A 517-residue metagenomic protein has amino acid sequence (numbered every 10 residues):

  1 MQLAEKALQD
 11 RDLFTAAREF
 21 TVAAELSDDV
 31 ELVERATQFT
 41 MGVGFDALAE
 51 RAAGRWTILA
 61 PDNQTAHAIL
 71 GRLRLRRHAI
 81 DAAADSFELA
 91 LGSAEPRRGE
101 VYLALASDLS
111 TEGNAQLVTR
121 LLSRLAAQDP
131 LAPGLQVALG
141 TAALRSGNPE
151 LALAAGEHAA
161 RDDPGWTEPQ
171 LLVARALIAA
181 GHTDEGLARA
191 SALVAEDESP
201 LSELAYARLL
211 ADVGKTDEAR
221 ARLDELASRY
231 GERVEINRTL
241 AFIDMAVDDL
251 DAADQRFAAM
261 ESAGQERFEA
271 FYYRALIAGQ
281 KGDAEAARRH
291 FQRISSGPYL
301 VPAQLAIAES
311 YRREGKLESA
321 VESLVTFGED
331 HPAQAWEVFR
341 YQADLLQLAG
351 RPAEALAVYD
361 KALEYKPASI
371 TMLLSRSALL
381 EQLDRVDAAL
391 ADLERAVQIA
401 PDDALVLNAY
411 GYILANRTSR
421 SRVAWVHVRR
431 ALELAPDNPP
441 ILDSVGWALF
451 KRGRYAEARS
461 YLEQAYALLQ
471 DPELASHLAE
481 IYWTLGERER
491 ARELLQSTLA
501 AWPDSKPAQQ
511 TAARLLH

Functional and structural regions predicted by a protein language model:
M1-Q9, A17-H517: Alpha-solenoid helical repeat scaffolds
